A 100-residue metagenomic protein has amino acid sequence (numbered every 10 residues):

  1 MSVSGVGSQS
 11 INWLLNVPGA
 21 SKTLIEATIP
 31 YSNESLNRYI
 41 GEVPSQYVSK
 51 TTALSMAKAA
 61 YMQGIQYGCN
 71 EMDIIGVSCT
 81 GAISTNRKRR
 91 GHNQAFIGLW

Functional and structural regions predicted by a protein language model:
M1-W100: Short alpha-helical segments enriched in small residues
